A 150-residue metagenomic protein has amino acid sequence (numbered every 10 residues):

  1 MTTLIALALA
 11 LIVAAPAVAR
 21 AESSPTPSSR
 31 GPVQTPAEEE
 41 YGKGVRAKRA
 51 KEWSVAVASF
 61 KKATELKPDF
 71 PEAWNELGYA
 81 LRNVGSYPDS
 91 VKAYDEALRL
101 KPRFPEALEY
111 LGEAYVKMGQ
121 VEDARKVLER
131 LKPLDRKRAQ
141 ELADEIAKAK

Functional and structural regions predicted by a protein language model:
T35-D69: Alpha-helical segment of the N-proximal tetratricopeptide repeat
A37, P71-E72, P105-E106, A139-Q140: Helix-start (N-cap) detector for alpha-helical repeat units in TPR-like alpha-solenoids, especially tetratricopeptide
L66, L100, P133-L134: Structural marker of alpha-solenoid helical repeat scaffolds
E76, Y110, D144-E145: Canonical tetratricopeptide repeat
